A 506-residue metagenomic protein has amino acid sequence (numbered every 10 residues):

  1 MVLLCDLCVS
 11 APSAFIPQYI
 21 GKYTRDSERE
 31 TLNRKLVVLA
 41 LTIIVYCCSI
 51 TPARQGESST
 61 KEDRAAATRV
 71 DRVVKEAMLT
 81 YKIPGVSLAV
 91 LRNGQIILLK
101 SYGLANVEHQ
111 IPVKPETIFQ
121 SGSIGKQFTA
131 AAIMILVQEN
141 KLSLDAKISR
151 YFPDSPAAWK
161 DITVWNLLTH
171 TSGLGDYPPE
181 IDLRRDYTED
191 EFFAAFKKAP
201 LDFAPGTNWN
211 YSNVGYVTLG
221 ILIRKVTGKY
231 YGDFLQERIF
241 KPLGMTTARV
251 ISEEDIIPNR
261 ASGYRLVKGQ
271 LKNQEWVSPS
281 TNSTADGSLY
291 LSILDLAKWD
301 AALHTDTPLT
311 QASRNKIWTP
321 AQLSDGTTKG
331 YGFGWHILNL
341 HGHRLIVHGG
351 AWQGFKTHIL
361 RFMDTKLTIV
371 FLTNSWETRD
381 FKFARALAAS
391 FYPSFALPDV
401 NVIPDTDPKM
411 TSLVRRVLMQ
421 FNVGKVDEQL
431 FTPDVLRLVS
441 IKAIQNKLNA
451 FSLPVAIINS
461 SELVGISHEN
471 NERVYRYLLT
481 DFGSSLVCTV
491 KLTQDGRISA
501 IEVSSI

Functional and structural regions predicted by a protein language model:
M1-P17, G21-E28, L32, V37-A40 (+1 more regions): Short, low-complexity, charge-dense intrinsically disordered segments
K61-S121, K141-A146, E189, K198 (+2 more regions): Short, conserved catalytic-motif segment at the N-terminal edge
D71-V74, L88, G94, I118-D145 (+3 more regions): Active-site SXXK
Y102-V107, W159-Q353, H358: Short, surface-exposed loop or secondary-structure junction motifs that flank catalytic or metal-binding residues
V347-H348, H358-S375, C488-T489, I498-S504: Short, well-ordered beta-strand elements
T373-V439, A443: Short, gly/Ser/Thr-rich active-site loops of penicillin-recognizing serine hydrolases
K425-N471: Short solvent-exposed beta->alpha transition segments
G465-I506: Exposed beta-sheet edge and beta->alpha loop/turn motif
